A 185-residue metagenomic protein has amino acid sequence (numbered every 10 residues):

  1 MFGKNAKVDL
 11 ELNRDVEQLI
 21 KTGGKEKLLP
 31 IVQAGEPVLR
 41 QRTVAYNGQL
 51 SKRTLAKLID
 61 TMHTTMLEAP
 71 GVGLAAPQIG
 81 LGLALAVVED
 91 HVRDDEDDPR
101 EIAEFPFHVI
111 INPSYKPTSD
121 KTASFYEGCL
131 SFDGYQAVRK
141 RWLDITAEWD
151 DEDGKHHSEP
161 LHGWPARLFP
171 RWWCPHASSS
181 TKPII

Functional and structural regions predicted by a protein language model:
M1-I185: Positively charged
